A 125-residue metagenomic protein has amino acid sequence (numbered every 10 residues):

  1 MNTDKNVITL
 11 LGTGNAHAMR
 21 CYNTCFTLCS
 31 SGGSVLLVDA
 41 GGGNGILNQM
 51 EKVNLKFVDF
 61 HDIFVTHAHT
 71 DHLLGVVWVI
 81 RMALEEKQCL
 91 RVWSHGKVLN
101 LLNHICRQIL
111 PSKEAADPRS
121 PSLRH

Functional and structural regions predicted by a protein language model:
N2, H95-H125: Metallo-beta-lactamase
N2-V53: Conserved beta-strand hairpin/beta-sheet module of binuclear metal-dependent hydrolase folds, prominently
N6, F60-H61, Q88-R91, D117-H125: Residue-level recognition of the N-termini of beta-strands and the immediately preceding loop/turn
L10, L36-V38, D59, H72 (+4 more regions): Broad hydrophobic/π-residue packing in well-ordered secondary structure
A16, D71, V98-N100: Surface-exposed, flexible loop/turn segments at secondary-structure boundaries
C21-N23, L74-W78, H104: Generic recognition of short, well-ordered alpha-helical segments
T27-S30, K56-D59, M82-L84, P111-E114: Short, low-complexity, polar/charged sequence segments that are solvent-exposed and flexible
N44-W93: Active-site metal-binding motif and surrounding structural segment of the metallo-beta-lactamase
